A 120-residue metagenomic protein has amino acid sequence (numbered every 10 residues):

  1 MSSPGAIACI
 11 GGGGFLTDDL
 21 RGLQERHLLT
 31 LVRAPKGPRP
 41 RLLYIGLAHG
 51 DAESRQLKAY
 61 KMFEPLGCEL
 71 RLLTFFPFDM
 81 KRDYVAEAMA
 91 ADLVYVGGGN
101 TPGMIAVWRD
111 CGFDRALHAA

Functional and structural regions predicted by a protein language model:
M1-G103: Extended, subdomain-level signal for the structured scaffold at the beginning of enzyme domains
H27, L31, E87, D110-A120: Catalytic-core regions built around general acid/base machinery
T101-C111: Glycine/threonine-rich flexible loop motifs
